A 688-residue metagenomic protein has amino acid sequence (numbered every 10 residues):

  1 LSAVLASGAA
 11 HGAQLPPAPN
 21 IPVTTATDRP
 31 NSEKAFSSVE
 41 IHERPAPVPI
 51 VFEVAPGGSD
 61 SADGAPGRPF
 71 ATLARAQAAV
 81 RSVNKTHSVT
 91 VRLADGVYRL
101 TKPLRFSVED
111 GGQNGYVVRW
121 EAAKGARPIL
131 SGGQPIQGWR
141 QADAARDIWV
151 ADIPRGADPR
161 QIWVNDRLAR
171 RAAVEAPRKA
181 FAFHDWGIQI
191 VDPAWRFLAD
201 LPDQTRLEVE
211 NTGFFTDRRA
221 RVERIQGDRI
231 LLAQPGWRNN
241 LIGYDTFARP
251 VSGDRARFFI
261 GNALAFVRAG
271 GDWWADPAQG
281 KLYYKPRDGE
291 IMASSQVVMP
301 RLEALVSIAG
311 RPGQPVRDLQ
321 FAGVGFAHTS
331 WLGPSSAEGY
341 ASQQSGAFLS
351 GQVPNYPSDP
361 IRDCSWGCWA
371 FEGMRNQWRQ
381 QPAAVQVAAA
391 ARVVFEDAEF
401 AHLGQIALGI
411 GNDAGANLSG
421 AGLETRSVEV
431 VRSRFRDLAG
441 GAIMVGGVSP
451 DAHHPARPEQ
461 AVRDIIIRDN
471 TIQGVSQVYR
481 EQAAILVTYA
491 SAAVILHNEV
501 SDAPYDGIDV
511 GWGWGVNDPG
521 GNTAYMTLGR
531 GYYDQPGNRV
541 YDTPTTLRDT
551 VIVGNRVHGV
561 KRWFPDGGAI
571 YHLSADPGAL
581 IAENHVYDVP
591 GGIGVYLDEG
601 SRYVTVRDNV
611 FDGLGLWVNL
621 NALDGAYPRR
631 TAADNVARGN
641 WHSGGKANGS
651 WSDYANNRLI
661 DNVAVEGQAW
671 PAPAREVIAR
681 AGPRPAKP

Functional and structural regions predicted by a protein language model:
L1-S7: Bacterial N-terminal signal peptides
A10-G12: Boundary at the C-terminal end of the N-terminal hydrophobic targeting segment
I21-H42, A79, P277, Y283-R287 (+1 more regions): Surface beta-loop-beta hairpin patches that serve as ligand-binding interfaces in beta-rich domains
N31, F36-V39, P49-A401, G409 (+3 more regions): Extracellular polysaccharide-degrading/modifying enzymes targeting complex plant/algal/animal polysaccharides
R92, R99, R105, R119-E121 (+20 more regions): Extracellular beta-strand solenoid repeats
K102-P103, E303, S330-S336, P382 (+11 more regions): Short glycine/acidic-rich loop motifs that flank beta-strands on beta-rich extracellular proteins
R170, V174-A176, L332, Y596-P683: Extracellular beta-rich repeat passengers
R317-H328, F371-E372, A391-G404, G422-G440 (+9 more regions): Right-handed parallel beta-helix
